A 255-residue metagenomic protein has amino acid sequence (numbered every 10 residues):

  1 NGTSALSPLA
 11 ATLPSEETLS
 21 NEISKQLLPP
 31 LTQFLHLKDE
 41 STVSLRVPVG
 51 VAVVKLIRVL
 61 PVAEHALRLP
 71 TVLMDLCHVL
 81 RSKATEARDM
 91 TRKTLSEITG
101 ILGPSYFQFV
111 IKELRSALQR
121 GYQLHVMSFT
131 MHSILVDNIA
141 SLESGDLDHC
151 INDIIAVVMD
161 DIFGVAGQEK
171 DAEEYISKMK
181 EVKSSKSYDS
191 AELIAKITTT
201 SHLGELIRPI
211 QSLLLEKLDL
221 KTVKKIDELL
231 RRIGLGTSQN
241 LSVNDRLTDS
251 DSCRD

Functional and structural regions predicted by a protein language model:
N1-L13, S41-I57, K83-T91, Q123-S141 (+3 more regions): HEAT-repeat alpha-solenoid elements in large eukaryotic scaffold proteins
G2-H36, E64-L80, P104-Y122, G145-D171 (+2 more regions): HEAT/HEAT-like alpha-solenoid repeats
T32, V54-I57, C77, S96 (+4 more regions): Amphipathic alpha-helical interaction motifs in eukaryotic regulatory proteins
H36-D39, R58, V62, R81 (+6 more regions): Alpha-solenoid HEAT/Armadillo repeat architecture
V43-L45, A63-L67, A84-A87, G103-S105: Alpha-helix boundary/capping segments in eukaryotic regulatory proteins
G50, V54, L60, L69-P70 (+1 more regions): N-terminal functional module detector in eukaryotic proteins
T94, K178-V182, Y188-P209: Extended amphipathic alpha-helical scaffold segments
